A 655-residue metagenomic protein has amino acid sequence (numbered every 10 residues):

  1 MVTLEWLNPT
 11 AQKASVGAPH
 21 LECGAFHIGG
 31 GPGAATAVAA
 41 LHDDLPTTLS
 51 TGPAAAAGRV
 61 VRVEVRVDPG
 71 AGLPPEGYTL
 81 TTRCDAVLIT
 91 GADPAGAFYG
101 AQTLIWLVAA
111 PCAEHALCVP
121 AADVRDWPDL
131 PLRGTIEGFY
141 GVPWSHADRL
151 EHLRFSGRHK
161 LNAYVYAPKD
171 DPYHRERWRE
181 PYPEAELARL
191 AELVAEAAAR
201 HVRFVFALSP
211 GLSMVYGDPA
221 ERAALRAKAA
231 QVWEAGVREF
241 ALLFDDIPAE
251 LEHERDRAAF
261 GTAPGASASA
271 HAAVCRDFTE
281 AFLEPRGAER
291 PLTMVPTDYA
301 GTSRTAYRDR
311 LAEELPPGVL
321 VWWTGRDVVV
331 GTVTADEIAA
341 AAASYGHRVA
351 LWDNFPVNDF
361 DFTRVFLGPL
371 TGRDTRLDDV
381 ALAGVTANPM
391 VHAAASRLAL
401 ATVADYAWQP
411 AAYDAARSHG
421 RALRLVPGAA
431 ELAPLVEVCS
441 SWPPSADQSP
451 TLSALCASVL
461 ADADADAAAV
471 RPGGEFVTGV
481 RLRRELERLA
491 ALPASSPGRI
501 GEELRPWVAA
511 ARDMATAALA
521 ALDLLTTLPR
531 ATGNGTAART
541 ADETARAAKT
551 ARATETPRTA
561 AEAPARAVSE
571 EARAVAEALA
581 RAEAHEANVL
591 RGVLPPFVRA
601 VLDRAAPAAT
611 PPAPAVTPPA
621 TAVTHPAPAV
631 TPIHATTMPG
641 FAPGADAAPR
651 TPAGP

Functional and structural regions predicted by a protein language model:
M1-C84: Acidic, contiguous N-terminal accessory segments
T10-A11, E76, A412-A548, P557-T610 (+1 more regions): C-terminal functional modules
A25-H27, G33, A40, D44 (+3 more regions): Feature activates predominantly on carbohydrate-active enzymes
I28-A35, E64-G70, T90-P94, G138-Y140 (+3 more regions): Structural motif
C112, R238, E250-D414: Catalytic-core regions of glycoside hydrolase
L132-G138, L161-R175, R200-M214, G236-E252 (+4 more regions): Core alpha/beta catalytic barrel or barrel-like domain that forms the active/cofactor pocket in diverse metabolic
A551, P611-P614, P618-T621, H625-P628 (+1 more regions): Intrinsically disordered, low-complexity proline-rich tandem-repeat tracts
